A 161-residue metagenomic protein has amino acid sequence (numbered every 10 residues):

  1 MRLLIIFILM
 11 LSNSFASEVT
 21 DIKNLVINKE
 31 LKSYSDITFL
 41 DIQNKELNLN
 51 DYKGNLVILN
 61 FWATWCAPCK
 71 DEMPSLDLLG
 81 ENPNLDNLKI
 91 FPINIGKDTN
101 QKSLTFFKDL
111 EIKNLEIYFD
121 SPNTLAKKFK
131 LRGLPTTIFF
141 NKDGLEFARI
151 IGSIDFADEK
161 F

Functional and structural regions predicted by a protein language model:
L3-S12: Sec-dependent N-terminal signal peptides
S17-L49: N-terminal "domain-start" segment that seeds a small globular fold
N48-K70: Short active-site neighborhood of thiol/selenol oxidoreductases, capturing the structured segment around
Y52-N55, L85, I112-N114, L131: Active-site acidic short loop of glycosyltransferases
I58-L59, I90, T137: Hydrophobic beta-strand anchors of alpha/beta hydrolase catalytic cores
K70-L110, S121-K127: Structural microenvironment flanking redox-active thiols in thiol-disulfide oxidoreductases
D109-K113, D120-F161: Thiol/disulfide oxidoreductase modules built on the thioredoxin-like
